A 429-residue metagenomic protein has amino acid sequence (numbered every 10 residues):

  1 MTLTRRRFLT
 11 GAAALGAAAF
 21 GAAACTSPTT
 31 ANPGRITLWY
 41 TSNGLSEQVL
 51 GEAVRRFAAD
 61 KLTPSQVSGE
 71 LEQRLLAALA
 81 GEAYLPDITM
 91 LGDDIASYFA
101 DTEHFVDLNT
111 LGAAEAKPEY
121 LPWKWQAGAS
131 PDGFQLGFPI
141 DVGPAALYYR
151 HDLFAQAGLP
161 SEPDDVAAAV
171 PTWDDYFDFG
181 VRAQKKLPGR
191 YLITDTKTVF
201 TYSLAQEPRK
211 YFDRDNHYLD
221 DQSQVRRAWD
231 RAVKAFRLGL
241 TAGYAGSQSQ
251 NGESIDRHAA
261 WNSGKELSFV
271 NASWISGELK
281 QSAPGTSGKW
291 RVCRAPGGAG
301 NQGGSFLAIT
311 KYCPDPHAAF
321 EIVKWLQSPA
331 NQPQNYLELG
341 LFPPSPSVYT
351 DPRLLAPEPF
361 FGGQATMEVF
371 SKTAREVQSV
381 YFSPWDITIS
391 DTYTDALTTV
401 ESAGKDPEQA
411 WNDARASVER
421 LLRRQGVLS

Functional and structural regions predicted by a protein language model:
T2-Y98, A116, H317-A318, A330 (+2 more regions): Conserved N-terminal structural module of periplasmic/extracytoplasmic solute-binding proteins
Q66-L75, D94, A169-D175, A245-A259: Short helix-initiation/N-cap motifs at beta->coil->alpha
A80-L91, V106, G189, N262-N271: Alpha-to-beta junction loops
D93-A146, R291: Hinge/lid segment of periplasmic solute-binding proteins
N109-Y120, D165-A169, R209-W229, K234 (+4 more regions): Short, solvent-exposed loop/beta-turn-alpha elements that line the ligand-binding surface or hinge of extracytoplasmic
F177-V181, N216-Q250: Glycine-centered hinge/linker elements that transmit conformational signals in sensory and ligand-binding systems
W274-G277, S305-I387, S429: Mature extracytoplasmic/periplasmic domains
Q364-S417: C-terminal capping/gating helix-and-loop segments adjacent to ligand/active sites or protein-protein/ligand interfaces
